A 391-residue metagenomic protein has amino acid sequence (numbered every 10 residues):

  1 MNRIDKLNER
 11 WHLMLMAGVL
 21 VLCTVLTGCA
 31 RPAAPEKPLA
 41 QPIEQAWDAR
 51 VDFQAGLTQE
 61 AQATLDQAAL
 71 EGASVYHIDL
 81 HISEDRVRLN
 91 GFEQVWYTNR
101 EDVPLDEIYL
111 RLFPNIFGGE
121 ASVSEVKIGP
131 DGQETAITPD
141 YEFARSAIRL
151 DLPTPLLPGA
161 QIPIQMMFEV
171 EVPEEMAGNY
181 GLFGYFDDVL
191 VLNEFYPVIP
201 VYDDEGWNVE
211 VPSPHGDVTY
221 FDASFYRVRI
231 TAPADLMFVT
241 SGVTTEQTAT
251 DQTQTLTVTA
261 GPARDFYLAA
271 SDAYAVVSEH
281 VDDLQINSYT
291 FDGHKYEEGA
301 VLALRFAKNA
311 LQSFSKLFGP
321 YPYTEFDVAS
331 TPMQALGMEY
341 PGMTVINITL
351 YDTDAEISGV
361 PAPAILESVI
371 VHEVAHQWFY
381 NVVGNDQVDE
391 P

Functional and structural regions predicted by a protein language model:
W11-P32: Sec-dependent N-terminal signal peptides of Gram-positive bacterial secreted proteins and lipoproteins
C29-N90: N-terminal, polar/Ser/Thr-rich
L89-N115: Ligand-binding face of N-terminal immunoglobulin V-set domains in extracellular IgSF glycoproteins
E93-V95, A160-E174, Y226-A234, L256-A263: Short, hydrophobic/aromatic-enriched beta-strand segments in well-ordered soluble domains
I116-D187: A surface-exposed beta-strand-loop module
E169-D222, Y226, V281: Glycine/proline-rich low-complexity spacer/linker segments in large multi-domain proteins
D217-V371, E390: Hydrophobic helix-coil surface modules that form long, contiguous segments used for peptide/substrate interaction
V374-D389: Catalytic Zn2+-binding segment of zinc metalloproteases
